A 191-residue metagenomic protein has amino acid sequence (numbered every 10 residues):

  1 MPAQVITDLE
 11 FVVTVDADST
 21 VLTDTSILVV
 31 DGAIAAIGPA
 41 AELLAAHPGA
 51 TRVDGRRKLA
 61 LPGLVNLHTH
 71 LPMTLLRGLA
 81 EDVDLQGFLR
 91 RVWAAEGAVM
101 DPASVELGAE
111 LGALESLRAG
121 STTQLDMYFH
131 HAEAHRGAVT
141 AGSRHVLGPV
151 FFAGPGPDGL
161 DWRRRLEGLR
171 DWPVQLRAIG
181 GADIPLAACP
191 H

Functional and structural regions predicted by a protein language model:
M1-A46: N-terminal metal-binding scaffold of metallo-dependent hydrolase/deaminase domains
A3-D8, A45-Q86, E110-R118: Replace "His-x-His-based motif
E10, I27, G32, R57 (+4 more regions): Divalent metal-coordination and catalytic microenvironments
L75-L107, V146-L166: Active-site gating loops and adjacent loop-to-helix segments of metal-dependent hydrolytic enzymes
L89-V92, G97-V99, L107-E110, L114-E115 (+2 more regions): Active-site gating/metal-coordination segments in enzymes
Q124-L125, V146: Structural detector of well-ordered beta-strand residues that form the stable sheet scaffold of enzyme domains
D126-A134: Divalent-metal (often Zn2+) His-rich catalytic cores of metallo-beta-lactamase-fold enzymes
E133-H191: Metal-coordinating catalytic core of metallo-dependent amide/deamination hydrolases
